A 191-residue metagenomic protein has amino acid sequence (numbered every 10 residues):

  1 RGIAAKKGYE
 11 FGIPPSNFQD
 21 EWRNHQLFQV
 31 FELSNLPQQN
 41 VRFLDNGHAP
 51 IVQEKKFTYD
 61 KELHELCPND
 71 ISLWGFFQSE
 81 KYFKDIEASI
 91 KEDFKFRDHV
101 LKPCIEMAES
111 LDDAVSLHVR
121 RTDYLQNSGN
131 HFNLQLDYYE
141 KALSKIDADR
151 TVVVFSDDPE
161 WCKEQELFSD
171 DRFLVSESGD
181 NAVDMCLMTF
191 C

Functional and structural regions predicted by a protein language model:
R1, E140-S144, K163: Non-transmembrane alpha-helical segments in soluble domains of secreted/periplasmic/extracellular proteins
R1-A5, D137, A182-T189: A structural signal for well-ordered alpha-helical segments within the folded catalytic domains of diverse enzymes
R1-P15: N-terminal pre-catalytic "stem/leader" segment of glycosyltransferase-like enzymes
I13-P15, H118-V119, T151-S156: Short beta-strand segments
Q19-R23, L125, D158-E164: Short, charged/polar "capping" segments at the starts of alpha-helices and the immediately preceding loops
E21-A148: Secretory-pathway luminal glycosyltransferase catalytic domains
I146-C191: Donor-binding and catalytic core of enzymes assembling or modifying cell-surface/extracellular glycoconjugates
